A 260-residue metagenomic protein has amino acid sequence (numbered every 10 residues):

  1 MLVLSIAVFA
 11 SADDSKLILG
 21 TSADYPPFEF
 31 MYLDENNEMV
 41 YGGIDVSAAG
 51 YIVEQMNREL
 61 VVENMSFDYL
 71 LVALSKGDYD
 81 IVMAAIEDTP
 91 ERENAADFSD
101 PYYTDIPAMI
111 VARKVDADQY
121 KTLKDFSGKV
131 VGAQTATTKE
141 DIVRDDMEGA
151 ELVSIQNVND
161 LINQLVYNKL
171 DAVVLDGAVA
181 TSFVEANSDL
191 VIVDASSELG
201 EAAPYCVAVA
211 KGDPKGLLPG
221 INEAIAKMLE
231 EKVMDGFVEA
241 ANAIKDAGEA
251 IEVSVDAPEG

Functional and structural regions predicted by a protein language model:
F9-V40, A117-Q119, L123-V130, E252-G260: Immediate post-signal peptide segment of exported/extracytoplasmic ligand-binding proteins
D14-I86: Extracytoplasmic small-molecule ligand-binding "clamshell" domains of the periplasmic binding protein/Venus flytrap
A23, T104-A112, T181-I225, K245-G260: Periplasmic-binding protein-like
I44-V46, V61-V72, D118, V153-Y167 (+1 more regions): Short helix-initiation/N-cap motifs at beta->coil->alpha
V46-Q55, K114-A117, V130, T135-T137 (+1 more regions): Extended ligand-binding regions for polar small-molecule ligands
R58, Y69, E87-D88, D100-E148 (+1 more regions): A conserved helix-loop-strand patch within extracytoplasmic ligand-binding domains of the periplasmic binding
E59, T138-I155, V191-A195, E223-G260: Ligand-binding clefts/hinges and TM-proximal coupling segments of bilobed small-molecule sensing domains
D68-V72, I86-A95, I142-D145, V166 (+1 more regions): A ligand-binding cleft/hinge motif common to bilobed small-molecule-binding domains
